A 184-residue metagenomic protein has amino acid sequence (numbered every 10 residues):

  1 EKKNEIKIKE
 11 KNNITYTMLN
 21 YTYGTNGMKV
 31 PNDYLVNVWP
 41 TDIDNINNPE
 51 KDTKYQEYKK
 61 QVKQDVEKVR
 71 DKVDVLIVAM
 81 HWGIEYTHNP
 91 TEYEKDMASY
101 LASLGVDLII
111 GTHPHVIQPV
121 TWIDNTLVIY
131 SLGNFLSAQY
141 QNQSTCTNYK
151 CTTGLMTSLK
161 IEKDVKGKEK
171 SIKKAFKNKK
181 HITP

Functional and structural regions predicted by a protein language model:
E1-P184: Acidic, metal/ion-coordinating pockets
